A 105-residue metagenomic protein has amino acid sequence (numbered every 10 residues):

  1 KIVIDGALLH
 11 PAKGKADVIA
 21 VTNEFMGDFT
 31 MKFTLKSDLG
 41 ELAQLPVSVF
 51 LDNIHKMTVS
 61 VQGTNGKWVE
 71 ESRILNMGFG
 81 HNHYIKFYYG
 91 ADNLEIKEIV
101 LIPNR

Functional and structural regions predicted by a protein language model:
K1-R105: Extracytoplasmic
